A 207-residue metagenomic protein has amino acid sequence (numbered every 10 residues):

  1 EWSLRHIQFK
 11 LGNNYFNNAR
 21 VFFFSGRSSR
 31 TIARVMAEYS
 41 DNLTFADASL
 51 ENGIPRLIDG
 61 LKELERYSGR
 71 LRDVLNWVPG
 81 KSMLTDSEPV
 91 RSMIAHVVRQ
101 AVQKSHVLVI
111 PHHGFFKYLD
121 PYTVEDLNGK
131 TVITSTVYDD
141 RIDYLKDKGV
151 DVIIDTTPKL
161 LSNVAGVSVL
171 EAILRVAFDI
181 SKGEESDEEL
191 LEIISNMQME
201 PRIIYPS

Functional and structural regions predicted by a protein language model:
E1-E189, E200: Conserved mixed alpha/beta catalytic, RNA-binding, or beta-rich assembly cores of soluble enzyme, regulatory
L190-S207: N-terminal basic/disordered segments at the start of proteins
